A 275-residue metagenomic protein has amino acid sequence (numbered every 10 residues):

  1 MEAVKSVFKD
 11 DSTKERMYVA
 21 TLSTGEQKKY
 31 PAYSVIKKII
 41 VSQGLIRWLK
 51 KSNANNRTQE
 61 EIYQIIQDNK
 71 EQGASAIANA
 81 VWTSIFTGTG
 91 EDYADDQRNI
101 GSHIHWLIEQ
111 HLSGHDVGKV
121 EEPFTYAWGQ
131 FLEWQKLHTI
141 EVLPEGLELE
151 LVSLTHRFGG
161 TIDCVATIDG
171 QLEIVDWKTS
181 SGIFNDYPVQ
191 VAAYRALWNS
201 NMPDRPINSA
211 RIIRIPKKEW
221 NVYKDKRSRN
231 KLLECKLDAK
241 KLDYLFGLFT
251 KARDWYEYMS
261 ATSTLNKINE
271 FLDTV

Functional and structural regions predicted by a protein language model:
M1-G159: Metal-dependent nuclease catalytic cores that hydrolyze phosphodiester bonds in DNA/RNA, characterized by
S12, Q135, T250-R253, V275: Prokaryotic Sec-type signal peptides and long signal-anchor helices with extended Leu/Ile/Val-rich h-regions
L149-D273: Nucleic-acid nuclease catalytic cores
